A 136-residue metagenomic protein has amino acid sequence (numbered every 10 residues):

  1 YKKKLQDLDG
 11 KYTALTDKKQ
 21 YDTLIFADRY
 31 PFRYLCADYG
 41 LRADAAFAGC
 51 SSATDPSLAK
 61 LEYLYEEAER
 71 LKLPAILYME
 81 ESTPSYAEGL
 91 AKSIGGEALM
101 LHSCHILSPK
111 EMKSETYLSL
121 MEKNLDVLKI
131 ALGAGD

Functional and structural regions predicted by a protein language model:
Y1-D136: Extracytoplasmic metal-acquisition and chelation regions
